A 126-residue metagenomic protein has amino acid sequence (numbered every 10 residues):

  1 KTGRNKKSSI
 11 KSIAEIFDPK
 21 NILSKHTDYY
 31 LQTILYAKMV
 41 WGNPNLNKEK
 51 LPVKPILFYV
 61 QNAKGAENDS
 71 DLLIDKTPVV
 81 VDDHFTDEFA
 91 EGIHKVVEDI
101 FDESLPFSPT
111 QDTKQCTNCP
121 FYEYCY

Functional and structural regions predicted by a protein language model:
K1-Y126: RecB-family 4Fe-4S metal-dependent nuclease core
